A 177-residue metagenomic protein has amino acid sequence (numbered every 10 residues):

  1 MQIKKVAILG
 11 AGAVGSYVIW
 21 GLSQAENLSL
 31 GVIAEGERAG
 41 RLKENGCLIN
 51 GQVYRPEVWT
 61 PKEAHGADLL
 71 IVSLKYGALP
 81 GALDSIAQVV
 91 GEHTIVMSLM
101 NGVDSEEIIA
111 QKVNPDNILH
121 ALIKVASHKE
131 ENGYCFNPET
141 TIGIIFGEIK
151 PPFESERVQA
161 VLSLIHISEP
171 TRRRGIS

Functional and structural regions predicted by a protein language model:
M1-N50: NAD(P)+-binding Rossmann beta1-loop-alpha1 motif at the extreme N-terminus of oxidoreductases
I8, V32-E35, V72-S73, S98-L99 (+1 more regions): Active-site-adjacent beta-strand anchor residues
V32-A34, I86, R157: Flavin (primarily FAD) cofactor-binding/catalytic cores of flavoenzymes
R38-K43, E106-E107, E154: Short, charged/polar "capping" segments at the starts of alpha-helices and the immediately preceding loops
G51-C135: Rossmann-like NAD(P)(H) cofactor-binding subdomain of soluble oxidoreductases
G133-V158: Short beta-strand and adjoining strand-loop segment in the mid-core of the Rossmann-like NAD(P)-dependent dehydrogenase
H166-S177: Single conserved hydrophobic/aromatic residue that forms the stacking wall/gate of nucleotide- or nucleobase-binding
